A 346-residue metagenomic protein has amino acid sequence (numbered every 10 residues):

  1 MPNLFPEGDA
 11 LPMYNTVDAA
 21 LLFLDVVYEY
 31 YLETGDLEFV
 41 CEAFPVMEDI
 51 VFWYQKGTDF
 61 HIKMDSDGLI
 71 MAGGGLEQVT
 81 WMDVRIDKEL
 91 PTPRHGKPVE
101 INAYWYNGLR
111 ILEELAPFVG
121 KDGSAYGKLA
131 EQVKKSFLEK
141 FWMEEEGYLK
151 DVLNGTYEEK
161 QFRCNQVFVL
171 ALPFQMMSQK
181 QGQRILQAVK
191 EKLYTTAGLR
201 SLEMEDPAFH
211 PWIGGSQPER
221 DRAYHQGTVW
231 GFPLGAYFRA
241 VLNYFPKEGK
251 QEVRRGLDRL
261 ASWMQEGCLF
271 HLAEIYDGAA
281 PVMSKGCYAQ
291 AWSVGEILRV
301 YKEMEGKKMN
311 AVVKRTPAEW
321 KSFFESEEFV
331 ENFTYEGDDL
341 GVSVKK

Functional and structural regions predicted by a protein language model:
M1-L22, Y28-L32, L37-C41, F52-K128 (+8 more regions): The feature captures the catalytic groove of carbohydrate-active enzymes
F5-P6, T58, L115, V119-T156 (+2 more regions): Non-catalytic carbohydrate-binding regions of carbohydrate-active enzymes
L24-V27, V51, L109, K134 (+2 more regions): Generic structural signal for well-ordered alpha-helices, preferentially at hydrophobic/aromatic core positions
E38, E42, E248-Q251: Residues within HEAT/ARM-like alpha-solenoid scaffolds
M47-D49: Hydrophobic alpha-helical hairpins/lids featuring a short glycine-rich hinge
